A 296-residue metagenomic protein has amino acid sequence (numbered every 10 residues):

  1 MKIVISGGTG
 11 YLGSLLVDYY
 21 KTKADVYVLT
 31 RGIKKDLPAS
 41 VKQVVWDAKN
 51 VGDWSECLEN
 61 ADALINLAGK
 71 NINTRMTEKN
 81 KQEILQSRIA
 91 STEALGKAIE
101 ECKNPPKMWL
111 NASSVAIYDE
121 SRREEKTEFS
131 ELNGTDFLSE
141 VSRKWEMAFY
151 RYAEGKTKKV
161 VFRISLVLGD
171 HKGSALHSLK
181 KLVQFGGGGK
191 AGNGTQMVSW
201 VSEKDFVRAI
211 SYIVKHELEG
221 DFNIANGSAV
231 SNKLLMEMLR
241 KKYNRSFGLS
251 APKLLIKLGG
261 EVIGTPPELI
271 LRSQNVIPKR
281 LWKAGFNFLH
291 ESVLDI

Functional and structural regions predicted by a protein language model:
I3-K23: N-terminal Rossmann NAD(P)H-binding glycine-rich loop of SDR-like oxidoreductase domains
P38-S91: NAD(P)H-binding glycine-rich loop region in Rossmannoid oxidoreductase-like domains and their noncatalytic homologs
E93-T135: Conserved Rossmann-fold NAD(P)-dependent oxidoreductase catalytic core, especially the SDR/UDP-sugar
G134-K159: Active-site Tyr-X1-5-Lys
A153-V161, S165-M197: NAD(P)-dependent short-chain dehydrogenase/reductase
K180-G188, Q196-V230: Alpha-helical substrate-binding/gating segment
K215-I263: Mid/C-terminal beta-alpha module of Rossmann-like enzyme folds, strongest in SDR-family dehydrogenases/epimerases
S246-F247, P267-I296: C-terminal amphipathic/interface module of NAD(P)-dependent oxidoreductases and related NAD-binding regulators
